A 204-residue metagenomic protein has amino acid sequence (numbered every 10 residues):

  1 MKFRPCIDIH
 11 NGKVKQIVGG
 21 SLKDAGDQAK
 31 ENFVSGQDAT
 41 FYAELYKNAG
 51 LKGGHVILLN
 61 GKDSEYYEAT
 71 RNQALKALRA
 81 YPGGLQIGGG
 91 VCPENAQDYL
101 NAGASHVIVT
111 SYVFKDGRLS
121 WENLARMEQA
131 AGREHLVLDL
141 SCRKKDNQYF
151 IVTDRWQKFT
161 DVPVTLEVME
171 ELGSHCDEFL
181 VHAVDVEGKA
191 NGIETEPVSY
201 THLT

Functional and structural regions predicted by a protein language model:
D8, Y99, L138, F179: Conserved, mostly hydrophobic/aromatic
K15-D38, Y149-V164: Active-site mouth loops of central-metabolism enzymes
Y42-K47, A80, G84-Q86, G90-L119: Active-site loop-to-helix "anion-binding N-cap" substructures in soluble metabolic enzymes
G53-A69, S111-G117, H182-A190: Glycine-rich, proline-tolerant flexible connector loops at the mouths of alpha/beta enzymes
G54-G84, G90-D98, T195: N-terminal active-site wall of soluble small-molecule enzyme domains
Y67-A74, S120-N123, V162-L166, N191-V198: Charged helix-capping and loop-helix junction motifs
H106-E178, V186: Conserved anion-binding
T201-T204: Conserved small/polar residues in nucleotide/adenosyl-binding loops
